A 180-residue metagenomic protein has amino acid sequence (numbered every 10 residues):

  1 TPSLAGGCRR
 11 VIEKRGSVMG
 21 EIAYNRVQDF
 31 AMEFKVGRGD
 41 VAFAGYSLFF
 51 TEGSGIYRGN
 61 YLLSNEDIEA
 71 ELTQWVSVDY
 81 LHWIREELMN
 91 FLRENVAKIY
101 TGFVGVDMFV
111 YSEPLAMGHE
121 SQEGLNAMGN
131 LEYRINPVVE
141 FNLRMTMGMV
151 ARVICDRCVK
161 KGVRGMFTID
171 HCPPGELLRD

Functional and structural regions predicted by a protein language model:
T1, R15, R26-R38: Rossmann-like NAD(P)H-binding beta-loop-alpha module
T1-C8: Internal, well-ordered domain-core segments that constitute the primary functional module of diverse proteins
R9-S17, E21-I22, G55-Y133, C172-D180: A long amphipathic alpha-helix within ATP-dependent nucleotide-binding catalytic cores
I22-Y24, F34-V36, L48-F50, M108-S112 (+1 more regions): Short, flexible loop/turn elements at secondary-structure junctions
R26-D29, R38-V41, T101, S112-P114 (+2 more regions): Coil-to-beta-strand transition motifs
F30-T51, I56-N60, N136-N142, R152-V153: Beta-strand scaffold of nucleotide-dependent catalytic cores
A42, Y100-V104, M166: Acidic/polar loop patches that form or flank catalytic/metal-binding clefts of enzymes that bind anionic ligands
R144-R179: Active-site "cap" helix and flanking loop/linker of ATP-utilizing ligase/carboxylase catalytic domains
